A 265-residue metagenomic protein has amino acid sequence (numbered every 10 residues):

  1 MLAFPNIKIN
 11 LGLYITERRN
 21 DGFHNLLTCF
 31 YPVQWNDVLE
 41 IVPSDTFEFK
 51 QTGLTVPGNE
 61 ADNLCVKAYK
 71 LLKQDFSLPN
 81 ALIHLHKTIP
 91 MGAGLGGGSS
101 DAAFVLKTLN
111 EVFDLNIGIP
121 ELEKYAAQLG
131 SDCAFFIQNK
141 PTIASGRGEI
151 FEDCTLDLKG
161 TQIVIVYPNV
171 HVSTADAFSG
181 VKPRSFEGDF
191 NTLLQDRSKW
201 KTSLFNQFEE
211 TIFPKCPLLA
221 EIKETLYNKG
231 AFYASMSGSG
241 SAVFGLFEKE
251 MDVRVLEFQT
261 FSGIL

Functional and structural regions predicted by a protein language model:
M1-A93, E111-P120, T155-K159, Y167: ATP-binding N-lobe of GHMP and related small-molecule kinases
L11, L39-I41, C65, G98 (+4 more regions): Residue-level signal for inorganic ion chemistry
Y31-P32, A127-Q128, A134-I137, T155-K159 (+1 more regions): Solvent-exposed alpha-helices and their adjacent loops that cap or buttress functional pockets in soluble metabolic
D45-G58, V105, A127, Q195-F205: Short, basic/glycine-rich phosphate-binding loops at helix/coil junctions that contact nucleotide phosphates
F49, Q138-Y233, L246-L265: Conserved, helical-rich catalytic subdomain that frames metal- and/or nucleotide-binding sites in enzyme alpha/beta
K67-D75, E121, Y125-L129, E221 (+3 more regions): Generic non-transmembrane alpha-helical segments
H86-F113, S131, F232-F244: Glycine/serine-rich anion-binding loops at beta->alpha junctions that coordinate negatively charged ligand groups
A102, L106-I143: Contiguous, small/hydrophobic- and glycine-enriched helical/loop subdomains that border and often "cap" functional
